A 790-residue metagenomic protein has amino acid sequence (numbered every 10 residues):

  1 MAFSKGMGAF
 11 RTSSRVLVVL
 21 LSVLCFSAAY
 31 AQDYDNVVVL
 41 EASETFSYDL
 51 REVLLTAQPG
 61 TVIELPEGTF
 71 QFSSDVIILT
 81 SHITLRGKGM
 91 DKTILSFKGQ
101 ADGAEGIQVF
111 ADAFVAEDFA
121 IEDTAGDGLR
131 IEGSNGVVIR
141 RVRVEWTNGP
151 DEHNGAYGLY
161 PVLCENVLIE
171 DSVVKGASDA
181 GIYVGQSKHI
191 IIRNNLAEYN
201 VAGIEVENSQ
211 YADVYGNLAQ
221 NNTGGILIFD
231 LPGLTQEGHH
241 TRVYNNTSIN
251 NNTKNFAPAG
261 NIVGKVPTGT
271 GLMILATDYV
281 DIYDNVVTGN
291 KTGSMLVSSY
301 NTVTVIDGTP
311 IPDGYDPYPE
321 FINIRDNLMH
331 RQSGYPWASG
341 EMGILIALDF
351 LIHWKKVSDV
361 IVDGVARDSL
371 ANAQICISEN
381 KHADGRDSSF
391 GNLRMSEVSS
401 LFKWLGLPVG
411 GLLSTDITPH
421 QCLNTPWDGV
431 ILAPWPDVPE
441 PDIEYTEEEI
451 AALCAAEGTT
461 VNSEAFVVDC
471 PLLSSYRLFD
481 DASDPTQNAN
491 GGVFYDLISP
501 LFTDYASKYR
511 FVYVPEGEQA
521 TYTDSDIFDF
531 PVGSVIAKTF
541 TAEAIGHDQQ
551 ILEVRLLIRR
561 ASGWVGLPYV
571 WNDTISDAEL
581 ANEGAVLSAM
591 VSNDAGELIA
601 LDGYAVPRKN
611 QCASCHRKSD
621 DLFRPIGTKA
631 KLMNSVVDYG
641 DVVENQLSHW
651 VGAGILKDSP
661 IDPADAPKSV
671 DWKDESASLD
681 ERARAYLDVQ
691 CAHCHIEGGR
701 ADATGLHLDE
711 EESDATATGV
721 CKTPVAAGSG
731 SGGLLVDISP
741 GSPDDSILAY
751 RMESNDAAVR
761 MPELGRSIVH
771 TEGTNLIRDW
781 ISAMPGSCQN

Functional and structural regions predicted by a protein language model:
R15-C25: Bacterial N-terminal signal peptides
Y34-Y48, V62, H82-G126, N148: Right-handed parallel beta-helix/beta-spiral solenoid domain characteristic of secreted/periplasmic
L50-R51, S73-D75, F97-I107, D123-R130 (+8 more regions): Extracellular beta-strand/beta-solenoid scaffold signature
L50-T56, Q71-T80, L85, S96 (+2 more regions): Short, T/G/N/S-enriched strand-turn elements that build extracellular solenoid repeat scaffolds
P66, H82, K88-D91, D112-D123 (+8 more regions): Right-handed parallel beta-helix
V303, D307-E449: Acidic, glycine- and Ser/Thr-rich low-complexity intrinsically disordered tracts in extracellular/secreted proteins
E447-T459, I527, G546-N790: Sequence context surrounding c-type heme c attachment/ligation sites in exported
I450-D524, F530-V532, T541-A544, Q550-G584 (+1 more regions): Conserved small-residue
